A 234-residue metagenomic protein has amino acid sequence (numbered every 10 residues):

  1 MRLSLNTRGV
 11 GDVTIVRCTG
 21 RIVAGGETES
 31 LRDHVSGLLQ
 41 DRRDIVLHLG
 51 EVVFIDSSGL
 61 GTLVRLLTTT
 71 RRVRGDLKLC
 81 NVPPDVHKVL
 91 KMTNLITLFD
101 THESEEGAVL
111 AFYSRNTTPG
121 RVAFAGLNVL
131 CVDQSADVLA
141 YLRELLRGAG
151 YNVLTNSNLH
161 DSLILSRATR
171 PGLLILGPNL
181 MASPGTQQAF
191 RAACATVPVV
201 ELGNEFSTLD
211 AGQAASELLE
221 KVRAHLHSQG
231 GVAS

Functional and structural regions predicted by a protein language model:
M1-G9, E106-N128, S207-S234: Non-catalytic signal-transmission and effector/linker regions of two-component phosphorelay proteins
L3-S36: STAS-typified acidic loop motif
V23-F99, Q187-R191: Amphipathic alpha-helical interaction surfaces in cytosolic regulatory modules
D56-G59, I175-C194, G203-F206: Conserved phosphotransfer microenvironments
D76-C80, T196-L209: A short, hydrophobic beta-strand element within the central beta-sheet of small alpha/beta folds
A108, D161-S162: Short alpha-helical segment
G126-A136, L142-L146, L174: Conserved acidic segment of CheY-like receiver
G150-N158, L165: Short hydrophobic/Thr-rich beta-strand motif most characteristic of the beta2 strand and flanking loop of CheY-like
